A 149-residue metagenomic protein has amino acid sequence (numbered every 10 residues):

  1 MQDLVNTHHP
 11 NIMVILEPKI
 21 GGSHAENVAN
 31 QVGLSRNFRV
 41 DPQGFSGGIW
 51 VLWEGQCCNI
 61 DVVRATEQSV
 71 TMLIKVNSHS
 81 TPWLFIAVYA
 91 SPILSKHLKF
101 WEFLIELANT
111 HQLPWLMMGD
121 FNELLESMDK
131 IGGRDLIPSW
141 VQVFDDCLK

Functional and structural regions predicted by a protein language model:
M1-K149: A shared catalytic/ligand-binding motif for oxyanion handling
